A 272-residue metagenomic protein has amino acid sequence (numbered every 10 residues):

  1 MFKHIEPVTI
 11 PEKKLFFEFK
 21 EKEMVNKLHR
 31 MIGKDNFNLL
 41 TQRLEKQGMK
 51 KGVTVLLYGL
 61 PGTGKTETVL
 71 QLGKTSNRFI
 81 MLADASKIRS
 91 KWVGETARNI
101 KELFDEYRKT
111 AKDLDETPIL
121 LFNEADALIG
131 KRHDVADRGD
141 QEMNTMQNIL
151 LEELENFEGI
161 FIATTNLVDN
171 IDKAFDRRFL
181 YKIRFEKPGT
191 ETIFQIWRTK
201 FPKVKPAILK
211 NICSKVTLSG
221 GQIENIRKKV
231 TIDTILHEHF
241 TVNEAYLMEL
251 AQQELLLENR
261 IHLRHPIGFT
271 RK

Functional and structural regions predicted by a protein language model:
M1-E12, R178, K187-K272: C-terminal alpha-helical "lid" subdomain
F2-R30: Charged, amphipathic alpha-helical linker segments immediately N-terminal to NTP-binding catalytic cores
F19-S214: Walker A/P-loop NTP-binding motif of AAA+ ATPase domains
